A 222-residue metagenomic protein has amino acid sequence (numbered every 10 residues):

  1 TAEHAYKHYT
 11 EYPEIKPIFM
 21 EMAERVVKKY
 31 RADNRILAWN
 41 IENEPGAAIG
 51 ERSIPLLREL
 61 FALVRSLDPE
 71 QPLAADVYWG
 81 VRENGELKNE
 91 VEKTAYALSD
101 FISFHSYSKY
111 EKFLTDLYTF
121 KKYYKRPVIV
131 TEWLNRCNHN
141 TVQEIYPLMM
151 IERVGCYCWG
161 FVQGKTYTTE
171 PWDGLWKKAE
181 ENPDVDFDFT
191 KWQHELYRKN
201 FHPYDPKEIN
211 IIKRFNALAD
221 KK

Functional and structural regions predicted by a protein language model:
T1-S99, H105, Y123, W133 (+7 more regions): Active-site mouth of glycoside hydrolases
I15, F19, E111-F113, Y118: Alpha-helical scaffold elements lining the catalytic groove of polysaccharide deacetylases
E59, T115, E144: Short Gly/charged-rich anion-binding patches and loops
N89-E90, Q143-Y146, P171-L175: Short low-complexity, flexible loop/linker segments enriched in glycine and/or proline with clustered acidic
S108: Active-site beta-to-alpha loop of glycosyltransferases that engages the nucleotide-sugar donor
E111, F120-V130, N138-H139, Q143 (+2 more regions): Substrate-binding and catalytic surfaces of secreted/luminal carbohydrate-active proteins
G155-E170, G174: Short, solvent-exposed beta-strand-terminating loops
K207-K222: Carbohydrate-binding surfaces of carbohydrate-active enzymes
